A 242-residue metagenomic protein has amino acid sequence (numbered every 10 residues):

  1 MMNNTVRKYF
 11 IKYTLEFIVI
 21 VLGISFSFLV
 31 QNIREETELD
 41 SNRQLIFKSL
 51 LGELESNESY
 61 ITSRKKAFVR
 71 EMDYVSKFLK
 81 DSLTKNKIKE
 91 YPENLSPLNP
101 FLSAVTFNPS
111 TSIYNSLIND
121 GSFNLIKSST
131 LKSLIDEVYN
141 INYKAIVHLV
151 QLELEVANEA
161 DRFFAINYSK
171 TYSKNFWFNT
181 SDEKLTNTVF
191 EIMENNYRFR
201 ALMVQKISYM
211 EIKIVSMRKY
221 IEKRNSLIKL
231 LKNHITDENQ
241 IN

Functional and structural regions predicted by a protein language model:
M1-I11, N32-N242: Long, hydrophobic alpha-helical segments that serve as membrane-spanning/inserting helices
T14-F28: Hydrophobic membrane-insertion alpha-helices, especially the h-region of bacterial N-terminal signal peptides
